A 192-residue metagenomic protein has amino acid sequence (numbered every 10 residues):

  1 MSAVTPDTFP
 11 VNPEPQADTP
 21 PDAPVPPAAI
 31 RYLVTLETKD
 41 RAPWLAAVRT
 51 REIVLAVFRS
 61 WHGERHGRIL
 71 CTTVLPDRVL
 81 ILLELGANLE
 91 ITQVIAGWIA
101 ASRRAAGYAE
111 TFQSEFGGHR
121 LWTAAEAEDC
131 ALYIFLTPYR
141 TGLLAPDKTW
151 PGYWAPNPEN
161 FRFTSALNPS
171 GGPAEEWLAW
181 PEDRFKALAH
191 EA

Functional and structural regions predicted by a protein language model:
M1-A192: Short catalytic/metal-binding and nucleic-acid-binding patches
